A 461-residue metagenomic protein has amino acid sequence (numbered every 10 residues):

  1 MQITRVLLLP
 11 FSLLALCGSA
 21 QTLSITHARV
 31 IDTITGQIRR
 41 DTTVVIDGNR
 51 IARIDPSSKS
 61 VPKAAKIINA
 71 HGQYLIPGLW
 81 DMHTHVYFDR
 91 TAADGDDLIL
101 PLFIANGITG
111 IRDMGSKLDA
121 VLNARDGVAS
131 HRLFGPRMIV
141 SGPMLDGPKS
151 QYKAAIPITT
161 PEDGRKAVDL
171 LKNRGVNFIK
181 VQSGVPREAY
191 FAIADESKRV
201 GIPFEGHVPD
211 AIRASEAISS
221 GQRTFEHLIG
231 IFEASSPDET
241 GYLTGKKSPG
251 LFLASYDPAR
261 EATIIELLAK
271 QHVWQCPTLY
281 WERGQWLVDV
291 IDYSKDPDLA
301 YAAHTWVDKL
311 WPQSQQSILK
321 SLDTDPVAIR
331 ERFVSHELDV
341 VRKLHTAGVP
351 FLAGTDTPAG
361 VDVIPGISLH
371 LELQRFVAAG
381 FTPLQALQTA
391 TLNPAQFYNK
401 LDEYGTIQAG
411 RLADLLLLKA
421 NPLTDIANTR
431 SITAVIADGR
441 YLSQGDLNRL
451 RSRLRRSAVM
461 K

Functional and structural regions predicted by a protein language model:
L7-A15: Bacterial N-terminal signal peptides
G18-T22: Boundary at the C-terminal end of the N-terminal hydrophobic targeting segment
A28, V44, N49, G72 (+14 more regions): Divalent metal-coordination and catalytic microenvironments
V30, I34-I76: Histidine-rich, glycine-flanked metal-binding segment
V30-T43, P56-S57, S335, I364 (+2 more regions): Acidic, glycine-enriched loop/beta-strand segments at the rims of small-molecule binding/catalytic pockets
Q73-R132, P148-Y152, I156-E162, E188 (+3 more regions): Metal-associated gating/positioning segment near the N- to mid-region
I99-D119, G135-P143, L170-V185, I202-E205 (+3 more regions): Divalent metal-dependent hydrolysis catalytic cores, especially in the metallo-beta-lactamase
L170-V185, I231-A379, R455-K461: Active-site neighborhoods of metal-dependent hydrolases
